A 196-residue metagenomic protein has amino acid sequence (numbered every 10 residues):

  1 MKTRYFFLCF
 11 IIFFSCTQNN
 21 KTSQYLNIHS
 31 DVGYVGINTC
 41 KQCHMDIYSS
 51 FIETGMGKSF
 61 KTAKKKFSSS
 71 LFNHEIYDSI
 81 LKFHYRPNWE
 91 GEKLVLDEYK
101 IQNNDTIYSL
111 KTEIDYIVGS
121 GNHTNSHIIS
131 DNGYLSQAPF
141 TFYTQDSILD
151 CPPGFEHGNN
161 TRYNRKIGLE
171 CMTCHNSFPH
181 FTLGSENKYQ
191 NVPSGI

Functional and structural regions predicted by a protein language model:
M1-L26: Bacterial Sec-dependent N-terminal signal peptides
N19-N38, Q42-I196: Sequence context of c-type cytochrome heme-c attachment sites
